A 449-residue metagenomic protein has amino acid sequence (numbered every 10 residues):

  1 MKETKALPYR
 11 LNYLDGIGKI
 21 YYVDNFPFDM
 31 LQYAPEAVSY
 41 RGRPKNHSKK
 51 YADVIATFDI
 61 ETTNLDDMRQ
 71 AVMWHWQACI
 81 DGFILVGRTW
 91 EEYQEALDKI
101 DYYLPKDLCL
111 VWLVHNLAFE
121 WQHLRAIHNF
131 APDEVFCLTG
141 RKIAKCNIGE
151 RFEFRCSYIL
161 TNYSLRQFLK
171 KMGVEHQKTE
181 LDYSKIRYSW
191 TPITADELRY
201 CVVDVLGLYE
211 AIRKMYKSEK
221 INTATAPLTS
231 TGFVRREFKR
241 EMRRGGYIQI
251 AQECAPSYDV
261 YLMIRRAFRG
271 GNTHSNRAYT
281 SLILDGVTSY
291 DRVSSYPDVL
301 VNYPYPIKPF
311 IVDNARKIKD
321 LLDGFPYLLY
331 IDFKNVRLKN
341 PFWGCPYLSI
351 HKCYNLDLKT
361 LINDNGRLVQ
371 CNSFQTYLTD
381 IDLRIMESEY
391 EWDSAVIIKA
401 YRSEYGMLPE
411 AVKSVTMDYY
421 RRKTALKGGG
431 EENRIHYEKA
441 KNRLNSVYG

Functional and structural regions predicted by a protein language model:
M1-A56, I60: N-terminal accessory regions of nucleic-acid-interacting proteins
K50-Y51, D66-G449: Conserved acidic
D59-D67: Ser/Thr-glycine-rich phosphate-binding loops at phosphate-binding pockets of nucleotides, nucleotide cofactors
